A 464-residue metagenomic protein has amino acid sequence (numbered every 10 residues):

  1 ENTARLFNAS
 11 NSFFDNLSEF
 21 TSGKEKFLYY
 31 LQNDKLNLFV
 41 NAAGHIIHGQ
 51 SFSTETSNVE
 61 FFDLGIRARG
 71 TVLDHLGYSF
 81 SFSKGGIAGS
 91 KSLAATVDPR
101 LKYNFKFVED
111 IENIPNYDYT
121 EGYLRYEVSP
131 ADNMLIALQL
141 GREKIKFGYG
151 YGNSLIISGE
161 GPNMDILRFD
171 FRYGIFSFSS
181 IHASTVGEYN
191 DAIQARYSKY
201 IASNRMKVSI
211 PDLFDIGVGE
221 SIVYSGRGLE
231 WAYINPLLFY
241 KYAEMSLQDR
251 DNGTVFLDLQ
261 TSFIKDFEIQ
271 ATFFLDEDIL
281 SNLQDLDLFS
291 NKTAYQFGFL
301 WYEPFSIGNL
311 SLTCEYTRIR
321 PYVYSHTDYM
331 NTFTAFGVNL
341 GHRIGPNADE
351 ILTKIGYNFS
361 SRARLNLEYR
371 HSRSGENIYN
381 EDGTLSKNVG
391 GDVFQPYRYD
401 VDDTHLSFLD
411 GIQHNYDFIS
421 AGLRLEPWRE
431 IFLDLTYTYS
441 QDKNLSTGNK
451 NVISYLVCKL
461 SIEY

Functional and structural regions predicted by a protein language model:
E1-D215, S221-G226, D287, N291 (+3 more regions): Outer-membrane beta-barrel channel domains
Y117, F214-I222, R227-Y464: Exposed, low-structure sequence patches enriched in small/polar residues
